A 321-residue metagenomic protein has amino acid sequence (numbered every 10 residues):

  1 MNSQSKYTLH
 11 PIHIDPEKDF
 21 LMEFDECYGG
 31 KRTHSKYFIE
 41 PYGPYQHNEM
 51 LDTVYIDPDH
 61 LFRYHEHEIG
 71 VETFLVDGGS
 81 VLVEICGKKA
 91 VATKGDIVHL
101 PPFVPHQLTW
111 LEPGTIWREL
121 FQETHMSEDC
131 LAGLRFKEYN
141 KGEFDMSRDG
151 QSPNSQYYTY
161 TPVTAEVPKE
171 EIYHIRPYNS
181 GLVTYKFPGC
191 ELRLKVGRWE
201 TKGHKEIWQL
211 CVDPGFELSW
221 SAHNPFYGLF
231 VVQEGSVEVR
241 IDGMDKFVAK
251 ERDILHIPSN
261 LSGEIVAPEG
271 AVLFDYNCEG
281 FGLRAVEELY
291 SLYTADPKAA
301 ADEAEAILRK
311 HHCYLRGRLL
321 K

Functional and structural regions predicted by a protein language model:
M1-N48, R63, R135-H204, S219 (+1 more regions): A short, N-terminal "cap"/entry segment at the start of jelly-roll beta-barrel domains of the cupin/DSBH fold
E40-M50, P58-T73, G197-E206, P214-V231 (+1 more regions): A short beta-loop-beta micro-motif enriched in histidine and acidic residues
L61, I97, P105, I116 (+3 more regions): Residue-level marker of beta-strand positions
D77-G78, K94, Q233-E234: A cytosolic small-molecule/anion-sensing beta-strand core signal
S80-L82, K89, P105, G114 (+3 more regions): Structural motif
G87-F103, G243-N260: Short acidic-glycine-tyrosine-enriched beta hairpin
H99, E112-A132, H256, E269-A285: A short hydrophobic beta-strand segment most commonly corresponding to one strand of the jelly-roll/cupin
